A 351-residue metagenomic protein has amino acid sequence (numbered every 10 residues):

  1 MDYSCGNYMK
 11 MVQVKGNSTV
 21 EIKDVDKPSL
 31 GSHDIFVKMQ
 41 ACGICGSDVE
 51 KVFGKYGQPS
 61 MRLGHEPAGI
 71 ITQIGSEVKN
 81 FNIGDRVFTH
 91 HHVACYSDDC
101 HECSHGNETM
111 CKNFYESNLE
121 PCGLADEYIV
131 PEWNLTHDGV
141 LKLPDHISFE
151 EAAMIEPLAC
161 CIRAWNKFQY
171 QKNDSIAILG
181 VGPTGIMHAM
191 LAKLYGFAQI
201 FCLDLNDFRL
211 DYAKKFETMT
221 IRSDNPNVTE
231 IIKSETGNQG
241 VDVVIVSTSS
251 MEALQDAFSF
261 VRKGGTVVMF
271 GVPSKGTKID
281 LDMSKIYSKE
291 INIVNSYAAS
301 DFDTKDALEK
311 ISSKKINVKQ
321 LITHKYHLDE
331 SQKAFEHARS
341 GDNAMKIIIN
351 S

Functional and structural regions predicted by a protein language model:
D2-N7, P226, Q255-S259, D301-S351: C-terminal hydrophobic helical "lid"/dimerization subdomain of Rossmann-like NAD(P)H-dependent oxidoreductases
P28-C42, K55-H101, L141-P144: Glycine-rich beta-strand-centered segment in the early N-terminal region that forms part of a ligand/cofactor-binding
R86, S175, G265-T266, N292: Short glycine-centered segments of the SAM/dcSAM-binding site in methyltransferase folds
S97-L179: NAD(P)H dinucleotide-binding glycine-rich loop of Rossmann-like/cofactor-binding domains, especially the beta1-alpha1
D145-P226, E230: Mid-domain Rossmann-like dinucleotide-binding core that forms the NAD(H)/NADP(H) cofactor-binding site
F168, D211, F216-E290: Glycine-rich cofactor phosphate-binding loops and adjacent beta1-alpha1 units of small-molecule cofactor enzyme domains
L205-N206, P273, A299: Residues in the short beta-alpha loop(s) of Rossmann-like NAD(P)-binding domains
